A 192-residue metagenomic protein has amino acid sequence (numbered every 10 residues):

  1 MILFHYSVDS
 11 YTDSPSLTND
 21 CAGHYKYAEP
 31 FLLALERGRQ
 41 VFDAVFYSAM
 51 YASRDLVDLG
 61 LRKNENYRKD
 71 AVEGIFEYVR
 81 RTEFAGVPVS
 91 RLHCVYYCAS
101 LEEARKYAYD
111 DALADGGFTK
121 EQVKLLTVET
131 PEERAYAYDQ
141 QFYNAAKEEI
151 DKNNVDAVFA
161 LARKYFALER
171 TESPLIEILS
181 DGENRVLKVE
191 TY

Functional and structural regions predicted by a protein language model:
I2, D9-N66, R91-H93, E102-D115 (+1 more regions): Conserved NAD+-utilizing ADP-ribose enzyme module
L61-G86, L92: An acidic/histidine-cluster motif and surrounding catalytic segment that typifies divalent-metal-assisted enzyme active
